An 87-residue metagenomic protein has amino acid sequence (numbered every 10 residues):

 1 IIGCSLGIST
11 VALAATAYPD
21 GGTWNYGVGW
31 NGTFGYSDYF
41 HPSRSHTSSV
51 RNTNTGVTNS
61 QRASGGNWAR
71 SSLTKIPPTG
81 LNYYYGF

Functional and structural regions predicted by a protein language model:
I1-T23: N-terminal prepro-regions of secreted/extracellular proteins
A15-F87: Mature secreted bioactive peptide module from preproproteins
